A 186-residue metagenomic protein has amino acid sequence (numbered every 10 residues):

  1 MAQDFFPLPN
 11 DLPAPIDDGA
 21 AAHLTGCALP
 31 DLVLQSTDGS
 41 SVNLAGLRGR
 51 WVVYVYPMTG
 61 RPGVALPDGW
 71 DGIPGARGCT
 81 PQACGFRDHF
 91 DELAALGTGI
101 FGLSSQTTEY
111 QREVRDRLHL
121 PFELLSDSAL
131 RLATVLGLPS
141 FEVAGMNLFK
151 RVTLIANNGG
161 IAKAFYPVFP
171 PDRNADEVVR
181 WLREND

Functional and structural regions predicted by a protein language model:
M1-D186: Chalcogenol-based redox active-site neighborhoods
